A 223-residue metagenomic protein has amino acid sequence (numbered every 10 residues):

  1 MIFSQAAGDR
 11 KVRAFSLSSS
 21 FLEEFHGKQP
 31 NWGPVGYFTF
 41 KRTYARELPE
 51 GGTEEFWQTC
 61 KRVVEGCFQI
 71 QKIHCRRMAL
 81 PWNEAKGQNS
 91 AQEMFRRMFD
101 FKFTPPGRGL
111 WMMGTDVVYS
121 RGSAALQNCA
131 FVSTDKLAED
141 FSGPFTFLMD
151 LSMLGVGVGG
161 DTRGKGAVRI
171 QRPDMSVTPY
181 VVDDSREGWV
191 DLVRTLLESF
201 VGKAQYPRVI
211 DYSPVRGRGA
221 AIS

Functional and structural regions predicted by a protein language model:
M1-S223: Extended catalytic cores of very large enzyme megasubunits
